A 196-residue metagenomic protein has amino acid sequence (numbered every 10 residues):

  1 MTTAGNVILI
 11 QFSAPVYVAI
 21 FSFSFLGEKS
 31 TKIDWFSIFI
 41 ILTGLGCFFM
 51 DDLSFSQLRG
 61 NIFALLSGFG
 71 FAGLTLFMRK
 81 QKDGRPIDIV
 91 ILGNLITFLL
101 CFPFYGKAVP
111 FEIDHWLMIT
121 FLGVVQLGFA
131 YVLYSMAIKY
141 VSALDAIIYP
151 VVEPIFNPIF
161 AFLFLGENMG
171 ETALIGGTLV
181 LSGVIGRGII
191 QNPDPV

Functional and structural regions predicted by a protein language model:
M1, I20-S24, E28, G73-K80 (+4 more regions): Membrane-interface helix caps of multi-pass small-molecule transporters
T3, K29-T31, R85-P86, S142-A143 (+1 more regions): A helix-boundary/kink motif common to multi-pass secondary transporters, especially Major Facilitator Superfamily
V7-S13, M78-I96, L127-L163: Helix-helix packing/entry segments at the starts of transmembrane helices
I8-Q11, G27-C47, Q57-N61, W116 (+1 more regions): Loop-to-transmembrane alpha-helix entry segments
Q11, F36, R59-S67, F102 (+4 more regions): Loop-to-transmembrane-helix transition segments
P15-I20, G46, A72, G123-G128 (+3 more regions): Hydrophobic/small/kink-forming positions within alpha-helical transmembrane segments of polytopic membrane proteins
V18-A19, L53-A108: Transmembrane alpha-helical segments that form core, pore/gating elements of small-molecule transporters/exporters
M50, V151-V196: C-terminal-most transmembrane helix of multi-pass membrane proteins
